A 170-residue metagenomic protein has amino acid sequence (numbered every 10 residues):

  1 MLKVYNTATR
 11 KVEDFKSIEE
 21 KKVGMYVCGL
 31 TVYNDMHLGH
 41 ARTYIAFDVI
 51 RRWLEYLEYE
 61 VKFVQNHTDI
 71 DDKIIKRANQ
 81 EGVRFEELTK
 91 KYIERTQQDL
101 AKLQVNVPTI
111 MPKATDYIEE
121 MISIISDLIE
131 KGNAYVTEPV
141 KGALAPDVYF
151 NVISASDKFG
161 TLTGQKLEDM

Functional and structural regions predicted by a protein language model:
M1-M170: NTP-dependent nucleotidyl-transfer catalytic core
